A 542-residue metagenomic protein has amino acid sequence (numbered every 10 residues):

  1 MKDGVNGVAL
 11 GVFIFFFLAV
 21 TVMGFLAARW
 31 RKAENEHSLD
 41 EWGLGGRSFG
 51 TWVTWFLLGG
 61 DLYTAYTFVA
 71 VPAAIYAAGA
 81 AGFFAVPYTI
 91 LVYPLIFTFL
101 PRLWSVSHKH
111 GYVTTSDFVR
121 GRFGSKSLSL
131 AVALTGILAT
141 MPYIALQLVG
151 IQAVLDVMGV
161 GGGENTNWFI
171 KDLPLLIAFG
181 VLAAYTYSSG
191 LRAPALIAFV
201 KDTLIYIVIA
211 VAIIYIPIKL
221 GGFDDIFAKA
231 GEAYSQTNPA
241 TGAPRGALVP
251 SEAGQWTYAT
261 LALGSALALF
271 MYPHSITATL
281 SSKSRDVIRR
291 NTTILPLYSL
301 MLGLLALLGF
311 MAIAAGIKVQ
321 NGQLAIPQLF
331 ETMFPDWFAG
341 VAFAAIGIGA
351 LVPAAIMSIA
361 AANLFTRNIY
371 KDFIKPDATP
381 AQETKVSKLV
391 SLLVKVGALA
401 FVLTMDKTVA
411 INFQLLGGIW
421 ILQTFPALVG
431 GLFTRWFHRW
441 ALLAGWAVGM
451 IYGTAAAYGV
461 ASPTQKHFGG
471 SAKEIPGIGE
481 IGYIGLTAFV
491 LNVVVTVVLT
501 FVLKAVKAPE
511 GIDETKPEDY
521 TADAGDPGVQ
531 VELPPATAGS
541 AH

Functional and structural regions predicted by a protein language model:
M1-H542: Membrane-embedded helix-loop-helix hairpins and adjacent transmembrane boundary segments in multi-pass transporters
